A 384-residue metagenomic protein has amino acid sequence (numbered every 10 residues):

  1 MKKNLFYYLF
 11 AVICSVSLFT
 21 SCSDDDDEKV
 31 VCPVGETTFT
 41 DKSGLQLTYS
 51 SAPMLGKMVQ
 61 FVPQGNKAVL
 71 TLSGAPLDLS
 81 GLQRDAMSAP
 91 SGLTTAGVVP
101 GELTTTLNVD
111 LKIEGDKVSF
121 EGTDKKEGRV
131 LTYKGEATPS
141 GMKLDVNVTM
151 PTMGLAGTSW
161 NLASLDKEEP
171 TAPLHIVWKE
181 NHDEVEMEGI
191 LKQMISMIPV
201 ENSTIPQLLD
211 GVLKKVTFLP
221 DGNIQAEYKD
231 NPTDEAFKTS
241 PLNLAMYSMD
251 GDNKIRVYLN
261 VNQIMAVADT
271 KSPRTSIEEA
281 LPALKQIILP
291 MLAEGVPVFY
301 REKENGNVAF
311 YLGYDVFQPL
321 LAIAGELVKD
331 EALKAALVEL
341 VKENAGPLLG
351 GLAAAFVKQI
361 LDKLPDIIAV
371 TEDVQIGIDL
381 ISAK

Functional and structural regions predicted by a protein language model:
M1-L9: Bacterial N-terminal signal peptides that target proteins for export
K3-N4, S23-S196, E339-K384: Acidic/polar, low-complexity intrinsically disordered N-terminal segments immediately downstream of a Sec signal
S17-S21: C-terminal motif of bacterial Sec signal peptides marking the signal peptidase cleavage site
V69-L131, N202-K329: Contiguous, well-ordered beta-strand patches that form the walls/edges of small beta-barrel/beta-sandwich domains
W160-N181, Y311-A335: Short, solvent-exposed beta-strand-terminating loops
E184-M187, K192, S272-I288, G325-G350: Surface-exposed intrinsically disordered loops and tails
